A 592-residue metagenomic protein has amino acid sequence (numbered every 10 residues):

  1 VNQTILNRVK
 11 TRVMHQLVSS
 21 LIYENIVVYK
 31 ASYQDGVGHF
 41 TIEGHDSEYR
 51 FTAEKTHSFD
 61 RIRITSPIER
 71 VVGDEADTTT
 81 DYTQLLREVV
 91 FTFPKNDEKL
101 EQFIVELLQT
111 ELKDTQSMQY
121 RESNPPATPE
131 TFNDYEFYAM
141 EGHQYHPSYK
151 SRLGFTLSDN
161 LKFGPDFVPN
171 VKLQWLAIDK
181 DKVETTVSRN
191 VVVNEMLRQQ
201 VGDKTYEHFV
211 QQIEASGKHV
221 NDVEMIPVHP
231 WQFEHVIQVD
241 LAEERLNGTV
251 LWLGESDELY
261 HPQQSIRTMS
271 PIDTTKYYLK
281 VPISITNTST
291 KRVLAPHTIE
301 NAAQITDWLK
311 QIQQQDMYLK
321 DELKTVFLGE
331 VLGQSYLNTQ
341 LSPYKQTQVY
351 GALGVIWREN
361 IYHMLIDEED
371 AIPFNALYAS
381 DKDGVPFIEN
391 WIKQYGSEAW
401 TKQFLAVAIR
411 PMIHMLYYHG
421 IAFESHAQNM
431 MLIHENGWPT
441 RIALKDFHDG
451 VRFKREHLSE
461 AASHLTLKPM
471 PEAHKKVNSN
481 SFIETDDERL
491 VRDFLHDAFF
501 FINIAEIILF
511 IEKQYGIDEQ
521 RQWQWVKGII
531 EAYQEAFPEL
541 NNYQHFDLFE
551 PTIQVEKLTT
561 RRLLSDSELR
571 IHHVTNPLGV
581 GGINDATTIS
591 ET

Functional and structural regions predicted by a protein language model:
V1-V407, H434-T592: Nucleotide/phosphate-binding site architecture used for ATP/NTP-dependent chemistry
I409-I413: Short C-lobe core helix of eukaryotic-like protein kinase catalytic domains
H414-H419: Protein kinase catalytic-loop region centered on the HRD/HxD motif
G420-I433: A short glycine-rich, hydrophobically flanked beta-strand micro-motif that places a catalytic Asp/Glu for divalent metal
